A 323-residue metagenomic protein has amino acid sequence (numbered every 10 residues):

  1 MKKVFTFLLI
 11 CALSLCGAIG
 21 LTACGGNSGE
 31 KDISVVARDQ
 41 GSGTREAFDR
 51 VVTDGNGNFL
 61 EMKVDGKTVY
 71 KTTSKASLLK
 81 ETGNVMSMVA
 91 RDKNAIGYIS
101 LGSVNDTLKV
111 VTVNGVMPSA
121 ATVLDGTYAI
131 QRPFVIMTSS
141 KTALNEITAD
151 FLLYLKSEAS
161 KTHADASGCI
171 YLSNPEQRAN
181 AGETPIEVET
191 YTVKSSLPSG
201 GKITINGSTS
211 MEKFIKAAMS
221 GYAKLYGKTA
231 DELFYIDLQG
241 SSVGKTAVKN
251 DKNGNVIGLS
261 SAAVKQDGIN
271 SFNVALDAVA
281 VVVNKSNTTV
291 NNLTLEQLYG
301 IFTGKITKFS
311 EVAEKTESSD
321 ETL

Functional and structural regions predicted by a protein language model:
M1-F7: Positively charged n-region of N-terminal signal peptides that target proteins for export
F7-L9, E311: Generic detector of N-terminal low-structure segments
L9-A18: Bacterial N-terminal signal peptides
I19-A23: C-terminal motif of bacterial Sec signal peptides marking the signal peptidase cleavage site
G25-L323: Exported/periplasmic ABC-transporter solute-binding proteins
